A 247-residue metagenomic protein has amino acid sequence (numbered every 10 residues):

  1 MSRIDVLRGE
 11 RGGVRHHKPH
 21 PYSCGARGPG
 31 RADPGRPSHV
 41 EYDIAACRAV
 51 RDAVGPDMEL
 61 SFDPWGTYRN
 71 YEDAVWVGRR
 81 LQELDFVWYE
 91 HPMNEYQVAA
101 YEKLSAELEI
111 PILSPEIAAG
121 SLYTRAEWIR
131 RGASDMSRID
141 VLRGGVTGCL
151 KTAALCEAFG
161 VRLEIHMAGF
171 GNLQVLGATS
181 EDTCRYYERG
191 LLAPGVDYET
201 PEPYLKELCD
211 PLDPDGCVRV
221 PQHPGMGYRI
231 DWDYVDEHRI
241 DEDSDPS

Functional and structural regions predicted by a protein language model:
M1-V98, E102: Metal-dependent enolase-superfamily TIM-barrel catalytic cores that perform enediolate-based chemistry
G25, R51-V54, D85, G160 (+2 more regions): Structural signal for hydrophobic packing residues in well-ordered secondary-structure cores of soluble enzyme domains
R27, N70, Q97, T147 (+3 more regions): Active-site-proximal flexible loops/turns
Y68, V218, G227-R229: Gly/Ser/Thr-rich beta-alpha loop segments that engage phosphate groups in nucleotides
R79, L84-D85, Y96-C217, P221-P224: Shared catalytic-loop signature of beta/alpha-barrel
P224-S247: Extended hydrophobic packing segments that form well-structured cores
